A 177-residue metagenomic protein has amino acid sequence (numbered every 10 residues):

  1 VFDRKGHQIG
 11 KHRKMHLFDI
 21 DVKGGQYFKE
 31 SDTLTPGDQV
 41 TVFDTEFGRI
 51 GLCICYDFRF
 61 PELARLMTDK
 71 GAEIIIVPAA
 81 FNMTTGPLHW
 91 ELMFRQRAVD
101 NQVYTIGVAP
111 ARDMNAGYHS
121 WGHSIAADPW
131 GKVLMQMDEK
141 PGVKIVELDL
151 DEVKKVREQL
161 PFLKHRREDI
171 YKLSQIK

Functional and structural regions predicted by a protein language model:
V1-D3, A127-D128, V146-E147: Short beta-strand-to-turn element immediately C-terminal to the catalytic PLP-Schiff-base lysine in fold type I
V1-K70, M83-L92, Q159-L160, K172: Active-site catalytic loop in hydrolytic enzyme cores
R4, D57, P129, D151-V153: Generic structural motif
H7-G10, K132-L134, V153-K154: Short helix-loop capping/hinge motifs at secondary-structure junctions, enriched in acidic/polar residues
G37, P61, E147-L150, K164: Electropositive phosphate-/nucleotide-binding environments in soluble metabolic enzymes
R49, C55-K144: CN hydrolase (nitrilase-like) catalytic-core segments centered on the catalytic cysteine and neighboring Lys/Glu
E139-P141, E147-D149, K155: Structured C-terminal cap/extension of enzyme domains
K154-K177: A short C-terminal boundary segment appended to hydrolase-like catalytic domains
